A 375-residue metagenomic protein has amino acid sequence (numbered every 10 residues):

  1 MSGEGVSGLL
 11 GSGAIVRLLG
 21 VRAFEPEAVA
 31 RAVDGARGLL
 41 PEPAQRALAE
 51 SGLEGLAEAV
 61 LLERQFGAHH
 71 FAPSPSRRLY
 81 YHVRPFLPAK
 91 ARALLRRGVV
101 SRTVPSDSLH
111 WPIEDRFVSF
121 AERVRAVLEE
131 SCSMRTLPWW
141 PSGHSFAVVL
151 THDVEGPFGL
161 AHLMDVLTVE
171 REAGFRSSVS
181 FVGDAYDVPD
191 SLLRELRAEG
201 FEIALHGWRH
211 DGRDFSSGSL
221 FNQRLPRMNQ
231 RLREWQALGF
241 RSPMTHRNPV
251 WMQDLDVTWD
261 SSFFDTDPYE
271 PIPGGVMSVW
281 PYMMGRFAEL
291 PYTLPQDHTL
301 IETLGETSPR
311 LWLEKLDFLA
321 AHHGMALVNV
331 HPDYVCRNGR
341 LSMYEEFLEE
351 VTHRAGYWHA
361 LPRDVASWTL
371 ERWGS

Functional and structural regions predicted by a protein language model:
M1-S180, A185-V188, R233-E234, V250-D256 (+2 more regions): Terminal accessory/targeting
L150-E155, I203-S219: Glycine-rich phosphate-binding "P-loop"
F181-P189, L238-N248, D265-T266: Short, solvent-exposed turn/loop segments enriched in Gly/Ser/Thr/Pro and often Arg
S191-L192, F215-Q223, W251-Q253: Metal-dependent catalytic neighborhoods of phosphoester/phosphodiester hydrolases
G200-H210, V257-P273, P281-M283: Acidic, His- and aromatic-enriched active-site or binding-groove loops in soluble protein domains that engage sugars
L205, S242, V328-V330: Conserved beta-strand positions
F221-L232: An active-site-proximal "capping" alpha-helix that borders the catalytic cofactor pocket
P243, F263-D265, T293, H331: Conserved residues at the C-terminal ends of beta-strands
